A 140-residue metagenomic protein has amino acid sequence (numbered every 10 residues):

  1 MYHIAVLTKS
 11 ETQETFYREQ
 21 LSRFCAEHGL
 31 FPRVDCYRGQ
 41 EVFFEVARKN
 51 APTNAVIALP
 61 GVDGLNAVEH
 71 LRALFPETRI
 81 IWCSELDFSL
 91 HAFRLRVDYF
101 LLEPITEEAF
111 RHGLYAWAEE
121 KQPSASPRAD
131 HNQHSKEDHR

Functional and structural regions predicted by a protein language model:
T8: Conserved acidic carboxylate
E11-D35: Two-component/phosphorelay signaling modules centered on CheY-like receiver
Y37-T53: Acidic, metal-coordinating helix/loop segments flanking the phosphotransfer/catalytic sites of two-component signaling
V56-I57, E77-D87: A short, hydrophobic beta-strand element within the central beta-sheet of small alpha/beta folds
D63-E77: Short amphipathic alpha-helix used as the core "switch/output" element in two-component signaling
E103: A Lys-centered signature of the CheY-like receiver
E107, R111-R140: CheY-like receiver
